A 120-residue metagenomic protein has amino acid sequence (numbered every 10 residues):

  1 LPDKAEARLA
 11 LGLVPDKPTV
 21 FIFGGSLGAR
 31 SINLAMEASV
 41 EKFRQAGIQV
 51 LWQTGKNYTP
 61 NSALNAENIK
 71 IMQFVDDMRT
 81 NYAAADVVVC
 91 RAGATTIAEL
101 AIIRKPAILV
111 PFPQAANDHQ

Functional and structural regions predicted by a protein language model:
L1, W52-Q53, A115: Short flexible/disordered coil segments
L1-P2, N81-Y82, D118-Q120: Short, charged, surface-exposed secondary-structure boundary motifs
P2, P18, P111-P113: Proline-rich low-complexity regions
E6, L11-C90, I97: Donor-nucleotide binding loops and adjacent catalytic segments primarily of GT-B fold Leloir glycosyltransferases
F74-D77, F112-N117: Short, acidic/turn-prone active-site loops that include or flank metal/cofactor- and phosphate-binding residues
D86-V87, R104-F112: Structural loop-to-beta junction motif characteristic of Rossmann-like glycosyltransferase folds
V88-A94, A115-H119: A general structural motif
L100: Donor-sugar nucleotide-binding helix/loop cap in glycosyltransferases
